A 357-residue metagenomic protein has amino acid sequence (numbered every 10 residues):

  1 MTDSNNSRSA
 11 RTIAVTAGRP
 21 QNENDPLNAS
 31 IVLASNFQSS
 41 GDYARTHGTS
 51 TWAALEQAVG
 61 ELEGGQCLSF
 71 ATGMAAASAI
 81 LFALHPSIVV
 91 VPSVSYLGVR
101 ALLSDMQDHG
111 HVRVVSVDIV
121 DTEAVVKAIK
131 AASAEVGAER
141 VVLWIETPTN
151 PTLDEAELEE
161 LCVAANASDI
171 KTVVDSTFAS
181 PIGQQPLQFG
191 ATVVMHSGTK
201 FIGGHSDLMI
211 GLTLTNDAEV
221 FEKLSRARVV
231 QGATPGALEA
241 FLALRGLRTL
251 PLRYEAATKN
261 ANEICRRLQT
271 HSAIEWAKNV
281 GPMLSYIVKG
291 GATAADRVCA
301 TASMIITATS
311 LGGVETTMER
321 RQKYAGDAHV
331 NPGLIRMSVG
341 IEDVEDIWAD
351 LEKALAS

Functional and structural regions predicted by a protein language model:
M1-A58: N-terminal "arm"/small-domain region of PLP-dependent enzymes with the aminotransferase-like
T2-N6, T16, E23, C67-K278: Conserved PLP-enzyme active-site core in the AAT-like
R8-R11, R113-V115, V126-E135, S168 (+2 more regions): PLP-dependent enzyme catalytic core of the Aspartate aminotransferase-like
N36-F37, T215-V220, L247, I287-T293: Short loop segments at secondary-structure junctions
A58-E63, R267: A short, N-terminal amphipathic alpha-helix
L224, D296-S303, D350-L355: Short amphipathic alpha-helices in soluble, non-transmembrane regions that often serve as interface/regulatory elements
V280-I335, V339: Conserved C-terminal alpha-helix-loop-beta "cap" of PLP-dependent enzymes that closes/shapes the active-site mouth
